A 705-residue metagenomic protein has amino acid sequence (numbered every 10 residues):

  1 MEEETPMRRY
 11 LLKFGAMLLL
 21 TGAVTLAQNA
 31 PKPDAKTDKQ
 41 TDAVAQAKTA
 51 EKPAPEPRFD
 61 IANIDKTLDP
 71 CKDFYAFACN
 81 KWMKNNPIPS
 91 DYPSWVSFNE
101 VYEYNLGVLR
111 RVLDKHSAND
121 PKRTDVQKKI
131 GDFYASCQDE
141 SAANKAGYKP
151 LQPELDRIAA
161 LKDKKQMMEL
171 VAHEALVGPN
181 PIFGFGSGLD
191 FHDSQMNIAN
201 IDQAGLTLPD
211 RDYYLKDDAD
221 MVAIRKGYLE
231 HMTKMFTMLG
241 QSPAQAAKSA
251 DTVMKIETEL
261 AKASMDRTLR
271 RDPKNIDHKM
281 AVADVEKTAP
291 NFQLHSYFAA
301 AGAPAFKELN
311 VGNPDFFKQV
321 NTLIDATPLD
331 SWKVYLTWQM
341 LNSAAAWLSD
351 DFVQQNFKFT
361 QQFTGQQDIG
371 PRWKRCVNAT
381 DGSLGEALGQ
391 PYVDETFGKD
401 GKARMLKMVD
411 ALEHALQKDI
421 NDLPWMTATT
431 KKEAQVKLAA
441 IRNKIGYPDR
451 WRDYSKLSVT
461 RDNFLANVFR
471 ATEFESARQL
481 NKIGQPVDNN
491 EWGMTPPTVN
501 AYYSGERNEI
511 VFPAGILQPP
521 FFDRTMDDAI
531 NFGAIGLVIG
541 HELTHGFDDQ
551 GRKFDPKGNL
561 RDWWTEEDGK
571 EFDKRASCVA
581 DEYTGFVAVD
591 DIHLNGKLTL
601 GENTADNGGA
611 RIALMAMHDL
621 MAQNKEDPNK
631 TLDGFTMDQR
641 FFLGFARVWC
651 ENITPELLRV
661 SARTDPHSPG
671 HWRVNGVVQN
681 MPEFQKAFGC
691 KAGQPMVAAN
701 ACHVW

Functional and structural regions predicted by a protein language model:
M1-P6: Short, Lys/Arg-enriched N-terminal segments with co-localized hydrophobic residues within the first ~10-30 amino acids
R8-Q28: Gram-negative bacterial Sec-dependent N-terminal signal peptides
A27-A54: Compositionally biased, proline/threonine/alanine/serine-rich low-complexity intrinsically disordered stretches
K52, D69-D73, F77-K145: Active-site-surrounding "flap" and adjacent substrate/cofactor-binding loops of secreted or lumenal enzymes, prototyped
I64-K84, Y214, D218-M238, L600 (+1 more regions): Hydrophobic/aromatic-rich, well-ordered segments within soluble, folded domains that form packed cores
N85-P89, F185-G188, D210-D212, S264-R267 (+3 more regions): Short, solvent-exposed loop/turn and secondary-structure capping segments
H116-A411: Noncatalytic, helix-rich "gating/capping" subdomain that lines the substrate-entry/channel surface of large enzyme
V253, K287-N291, A300-A303, N310-F317 (+3 more regions): Intrinsically disordered, low-complexity linker/terminal regions across diverse proteins
